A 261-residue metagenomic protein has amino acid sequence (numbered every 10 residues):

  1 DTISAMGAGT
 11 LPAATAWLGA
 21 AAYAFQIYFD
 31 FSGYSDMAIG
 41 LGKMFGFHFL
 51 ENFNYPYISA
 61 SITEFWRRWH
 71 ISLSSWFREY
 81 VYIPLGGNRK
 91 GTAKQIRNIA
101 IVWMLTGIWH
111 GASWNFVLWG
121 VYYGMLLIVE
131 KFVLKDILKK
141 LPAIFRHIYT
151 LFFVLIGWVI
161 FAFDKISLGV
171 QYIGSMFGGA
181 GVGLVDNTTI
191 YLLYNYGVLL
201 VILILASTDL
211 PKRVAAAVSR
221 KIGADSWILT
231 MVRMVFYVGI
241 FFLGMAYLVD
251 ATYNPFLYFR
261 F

Functional and structural regions predicted by a protein language model:
D1-R260: Membrane-embedded transmembrane alpha-helical bundles that form the catalytic cores of multi-pass lipid-modifying
